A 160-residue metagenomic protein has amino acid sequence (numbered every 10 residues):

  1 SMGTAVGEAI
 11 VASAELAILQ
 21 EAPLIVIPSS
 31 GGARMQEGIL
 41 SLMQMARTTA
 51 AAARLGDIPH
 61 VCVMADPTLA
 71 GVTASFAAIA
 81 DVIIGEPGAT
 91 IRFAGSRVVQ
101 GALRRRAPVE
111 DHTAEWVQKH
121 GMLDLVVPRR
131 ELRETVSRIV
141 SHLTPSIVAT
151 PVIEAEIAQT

Functional and structural regions predicted by a protein language model:
S1-A5, E37-L40: Flexible beta-alpha connector loops of hexameric P-loop NTPases
G3-I10, Q44-M45, A51: Conserved mixed alpha/beta catalytic, RNA-binding, or beta-rich assembly cores of soluble enzyme, regulatory
E8-A33: A structural preference for short, pocket-lining loop segments at secondary-structure junctions
A12, T48, A158-T160: Short amphipathic alpha-helical "recognition" segments used for binding
A14-A17, V26-I27, F76, E110-H112 (+1 more regions): A broad, low-amplitude sensor of folded, mature protein cores
G31-V148: Conserved catalytic cores of soluble enzyme domains, especially glycine-rich substrate-binding beta-alpha loops
T150-T160: A short, charged, Gly/Pro-tolerant segment at domain boundaries
